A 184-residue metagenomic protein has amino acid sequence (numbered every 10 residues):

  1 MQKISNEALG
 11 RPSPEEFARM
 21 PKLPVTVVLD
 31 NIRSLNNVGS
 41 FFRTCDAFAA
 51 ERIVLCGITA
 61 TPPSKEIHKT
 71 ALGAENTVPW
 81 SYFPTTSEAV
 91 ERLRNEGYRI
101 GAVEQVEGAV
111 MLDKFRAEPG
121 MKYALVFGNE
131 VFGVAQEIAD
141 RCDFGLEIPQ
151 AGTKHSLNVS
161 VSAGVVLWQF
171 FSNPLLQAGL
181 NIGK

Functional and structural regions predicted by a protein language model:
M1-K184: Post-transcriptional modification and biogenesis factors for structured RNAs of the translation apparatus
